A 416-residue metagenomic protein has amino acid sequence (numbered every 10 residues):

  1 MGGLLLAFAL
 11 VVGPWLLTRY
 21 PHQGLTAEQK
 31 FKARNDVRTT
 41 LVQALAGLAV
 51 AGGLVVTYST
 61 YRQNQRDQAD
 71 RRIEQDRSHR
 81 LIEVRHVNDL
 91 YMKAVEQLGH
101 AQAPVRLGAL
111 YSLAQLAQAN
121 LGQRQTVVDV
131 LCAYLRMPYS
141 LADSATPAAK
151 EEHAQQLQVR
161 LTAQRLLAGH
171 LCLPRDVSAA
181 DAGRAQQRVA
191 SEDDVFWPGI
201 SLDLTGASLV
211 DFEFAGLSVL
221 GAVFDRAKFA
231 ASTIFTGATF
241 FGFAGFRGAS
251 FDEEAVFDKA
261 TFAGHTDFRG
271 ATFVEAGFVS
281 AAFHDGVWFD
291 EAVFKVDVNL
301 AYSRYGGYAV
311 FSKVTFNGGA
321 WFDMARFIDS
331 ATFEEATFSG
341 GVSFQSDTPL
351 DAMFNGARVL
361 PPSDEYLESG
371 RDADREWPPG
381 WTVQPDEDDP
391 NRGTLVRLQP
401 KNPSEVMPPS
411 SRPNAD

Functional and structural regions predicted by a protein language model:
M1-G52, D70, G286: Short hydrophobic membrane-inserting helices
G24, A49-I82: Transmembrane signal-anchor/signal-peptide helices with a preference for the extracytoplasmic
L41-A44, Y58, H100: Alpha-helical architecture
Q68-R71, R77-R80, R85, D89-L107 (+3 more regions): N-terminal leader/targeting and pre-domain segments
